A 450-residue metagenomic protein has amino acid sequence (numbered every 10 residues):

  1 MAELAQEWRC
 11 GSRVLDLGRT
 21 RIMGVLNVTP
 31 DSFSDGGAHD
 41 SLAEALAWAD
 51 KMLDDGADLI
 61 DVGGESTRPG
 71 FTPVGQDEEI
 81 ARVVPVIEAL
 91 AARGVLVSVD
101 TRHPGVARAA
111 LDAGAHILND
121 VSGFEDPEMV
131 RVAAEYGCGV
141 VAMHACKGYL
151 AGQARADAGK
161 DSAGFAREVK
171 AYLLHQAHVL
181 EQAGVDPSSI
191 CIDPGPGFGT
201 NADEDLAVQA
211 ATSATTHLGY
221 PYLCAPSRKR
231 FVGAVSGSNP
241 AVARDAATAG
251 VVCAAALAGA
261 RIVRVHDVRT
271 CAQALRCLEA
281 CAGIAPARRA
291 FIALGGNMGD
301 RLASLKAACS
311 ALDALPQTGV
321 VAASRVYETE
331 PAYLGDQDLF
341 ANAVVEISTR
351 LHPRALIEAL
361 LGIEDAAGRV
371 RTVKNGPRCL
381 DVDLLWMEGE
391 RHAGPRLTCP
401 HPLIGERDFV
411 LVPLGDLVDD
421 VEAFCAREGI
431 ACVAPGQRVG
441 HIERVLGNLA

Functional and structural regions predicted by a protein language model:
A2-E3, C10, L17, S34-A43 (+8 more regions): Active-site-adjacent loop and "lid" segments of alpha/beta metabolic enzymes
E3-E7, R21, A287-F291: Extreme N-terminal starter segment of soluble prokaryotic enzymes
A47-G63, A258-G259: Catalytic domains of carbohydrate-active enzymes, especially glycoside hydrolases
S66-F71, A151, A322-S348: Short, charge-patterned binding micro-sites
D186-S189: Short acidic capping loops at alpha-helix termini that bridge into adjacent secondary structure
A285-T318, S324-E330: N-terminal beta1-alpha1 ligand-phosphate binding loop
A332-F340, L351-A450: Flexible, gly/pro- and Lys/Arg-enriched active-site loops
